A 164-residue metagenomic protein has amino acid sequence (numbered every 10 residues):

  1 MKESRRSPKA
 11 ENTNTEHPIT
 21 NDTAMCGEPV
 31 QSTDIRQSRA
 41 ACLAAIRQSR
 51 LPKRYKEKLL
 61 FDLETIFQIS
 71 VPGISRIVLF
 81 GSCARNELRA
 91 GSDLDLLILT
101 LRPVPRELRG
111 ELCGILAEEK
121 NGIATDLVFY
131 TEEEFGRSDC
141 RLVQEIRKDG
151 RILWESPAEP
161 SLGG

Functional and structural regions predicted by a protein language model:
K2-K9, T15-R76, A84-G91, T100-G164: Catalytic core of pol beta-like nucleotidyltransferases
